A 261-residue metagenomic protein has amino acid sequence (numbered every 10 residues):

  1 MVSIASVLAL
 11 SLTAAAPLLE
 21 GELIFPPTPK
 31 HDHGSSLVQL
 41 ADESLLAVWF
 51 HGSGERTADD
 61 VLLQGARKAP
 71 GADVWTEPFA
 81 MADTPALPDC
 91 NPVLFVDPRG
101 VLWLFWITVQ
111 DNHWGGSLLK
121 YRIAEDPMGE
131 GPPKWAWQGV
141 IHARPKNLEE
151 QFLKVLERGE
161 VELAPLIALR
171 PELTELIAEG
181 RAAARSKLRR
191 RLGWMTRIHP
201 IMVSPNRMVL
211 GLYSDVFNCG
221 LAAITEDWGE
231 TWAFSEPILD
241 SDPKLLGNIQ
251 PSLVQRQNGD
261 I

Functional and structural regions predicted by a protein language model:
I4-L18: Bacterial Sec-dependent signal peptides at the C-terminal "C-region" and cleavage site
A15-I261: Asp-box/BNR beta-propeller blade signature and adjacent active/binding-site loops in extracellular glycan-interacting
